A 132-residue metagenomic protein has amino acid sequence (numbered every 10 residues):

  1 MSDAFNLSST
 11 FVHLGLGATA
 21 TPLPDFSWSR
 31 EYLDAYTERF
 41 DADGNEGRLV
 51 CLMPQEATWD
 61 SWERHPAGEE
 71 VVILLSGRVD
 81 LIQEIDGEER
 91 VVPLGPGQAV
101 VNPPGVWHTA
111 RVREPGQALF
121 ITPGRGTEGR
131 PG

Functional and structural regions predicted by a protein language model:
M1-G15, T109-G132: Double-stranded beta-helix
M1-W62: A short, N-terminal "cap"/entry segment at the start of jelly-roll beta-barrel domains of the cupin/DSBH fold
R39-D41, W59-P66, Q83-E84, V91-V92 (+1 more regions): Short histidine-centered beta-strand/loop micro-motifs that create catalytic or ligand/metal-coordination sites
G47, G68-V71, G116: Short, surface-exposed beta-edge/turn micro-motifs
D60, G77-Q83, Q98-A99: Short beta-strand segments in beta-sandwich/barrel cores
P66-L81, I121: Short, conserved beta-strand element in jelly-roll/cupin
A67, V106, E114: A generic "binding-loop/recognition-motif" signal
D86-P104: Short acidic-glycine-tyrosine-enriched beta hairpin
